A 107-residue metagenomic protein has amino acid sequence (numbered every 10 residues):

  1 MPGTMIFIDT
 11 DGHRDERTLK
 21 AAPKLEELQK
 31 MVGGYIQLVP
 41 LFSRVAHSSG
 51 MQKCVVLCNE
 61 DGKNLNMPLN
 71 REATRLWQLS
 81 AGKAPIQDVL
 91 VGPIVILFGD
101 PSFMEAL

Functional and structural regions predicted by a protein language model:
M1-L107: Domain-length accessory/inserted modules outside core catalytic folds
